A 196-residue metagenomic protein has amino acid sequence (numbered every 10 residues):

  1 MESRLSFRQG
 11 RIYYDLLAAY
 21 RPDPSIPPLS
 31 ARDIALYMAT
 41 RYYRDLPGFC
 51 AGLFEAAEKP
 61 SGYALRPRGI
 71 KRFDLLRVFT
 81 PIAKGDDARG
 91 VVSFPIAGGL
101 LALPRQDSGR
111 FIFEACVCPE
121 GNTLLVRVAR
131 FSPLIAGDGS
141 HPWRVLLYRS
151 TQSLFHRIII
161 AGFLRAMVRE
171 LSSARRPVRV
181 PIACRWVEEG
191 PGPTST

Functional and structural regions predicted by a protein language model:
M1-F73: Charge-rich, low-complexity N-terminal segments
A19, V180-P181: Terminal accessory/anchoring regions of large secretory-pathway or extracellular enzymes
P60-G62, P95-L101, V128-F131: Generic short beta-strand segments
R72-G121: Hydrophobic-ligand binding "helix-grip"
D107-L147: Short acidic, glycine/tyrosine-flanked loop/strand segments centered on an H-E-D-like triad
R144-R179: A conserved amphipathic terminal alpha-helix motif
E189-T196: Extended amphipathic alpha-helical segments with heptad-repeat/coiled-coil character used for oligomerization, fusion
